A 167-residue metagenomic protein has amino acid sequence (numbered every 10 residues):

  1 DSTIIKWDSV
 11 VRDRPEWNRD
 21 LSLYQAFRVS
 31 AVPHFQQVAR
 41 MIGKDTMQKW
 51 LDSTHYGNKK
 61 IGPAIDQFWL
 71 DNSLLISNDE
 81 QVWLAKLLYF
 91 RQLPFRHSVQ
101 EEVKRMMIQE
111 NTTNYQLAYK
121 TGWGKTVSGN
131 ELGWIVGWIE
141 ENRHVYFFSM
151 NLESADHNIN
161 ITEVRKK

Functional and structural regions predicted by a protein language model:
D1-D20: Short, glycine/proline-biased beta-turn/loop segments that scaffold the active-site neighborhood
D1-I5, A26, F148: Active-site SXXK
R14-L23, F35-F90: Mid-domain, small-residue-enriched loop/turn segments at the edges of structured enzyme/sensor domains
S22-S30: Short helix- or helix-capping micro-motifs that position conserved polar/aromatic residues at function-defining sites
A26, L51, V136: Terminal peptide-recognition signature
S30, I65, L152-S154: Short, histidine-centered active-site or binding-site loop motifs used for metal coordination, general acid-base
R40-G43, Y89-K167: Structured C-terminal helix/loop/strand segments within mature extracytoplasmic catalytic/sensor domains
